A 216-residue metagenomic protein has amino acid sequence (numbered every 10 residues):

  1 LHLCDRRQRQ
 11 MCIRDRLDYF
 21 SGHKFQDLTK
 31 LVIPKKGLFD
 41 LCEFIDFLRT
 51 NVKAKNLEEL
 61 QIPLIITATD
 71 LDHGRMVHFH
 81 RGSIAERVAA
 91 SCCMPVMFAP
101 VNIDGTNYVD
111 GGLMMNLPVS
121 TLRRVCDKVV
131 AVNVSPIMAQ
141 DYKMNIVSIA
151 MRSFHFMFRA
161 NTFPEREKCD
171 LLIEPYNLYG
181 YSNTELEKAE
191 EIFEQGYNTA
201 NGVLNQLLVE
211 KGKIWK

Functional and structural regions predicted by a protein language model:
L1-I13: Single conserved hydrophobic/aromatic residue that forms the stacking wall/gate of nucleotide- or nucleobase-binding
R14-F47, T69-L71, R75-M76, H80-S83 (+2 more regions): Non-catalytic peripheral regions of patatin-like phospholipases
Q26, V52-P63: A short alpha-helix-loop-beta-strand transition element characteristic of N-terminal alpha/beta dinucleotide-binding
L60-I62, A99-G105: Short coil/turn segments at secondary-structure boundaries
S91: Short helix- or helix-capping micro-motifs that position conserved polar/aromatic residues at function-defining sites
M94: Ligand/cofactor pocket segment of small-molecule handling proteins
